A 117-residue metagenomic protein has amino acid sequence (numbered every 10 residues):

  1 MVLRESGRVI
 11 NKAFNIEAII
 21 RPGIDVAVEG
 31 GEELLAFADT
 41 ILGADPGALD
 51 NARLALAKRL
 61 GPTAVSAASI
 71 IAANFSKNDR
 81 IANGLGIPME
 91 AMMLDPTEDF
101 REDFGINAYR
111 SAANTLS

Functional and structural regions predicted by a protein language model:
M1-S117: Hydrophobic alpha-helical segments
